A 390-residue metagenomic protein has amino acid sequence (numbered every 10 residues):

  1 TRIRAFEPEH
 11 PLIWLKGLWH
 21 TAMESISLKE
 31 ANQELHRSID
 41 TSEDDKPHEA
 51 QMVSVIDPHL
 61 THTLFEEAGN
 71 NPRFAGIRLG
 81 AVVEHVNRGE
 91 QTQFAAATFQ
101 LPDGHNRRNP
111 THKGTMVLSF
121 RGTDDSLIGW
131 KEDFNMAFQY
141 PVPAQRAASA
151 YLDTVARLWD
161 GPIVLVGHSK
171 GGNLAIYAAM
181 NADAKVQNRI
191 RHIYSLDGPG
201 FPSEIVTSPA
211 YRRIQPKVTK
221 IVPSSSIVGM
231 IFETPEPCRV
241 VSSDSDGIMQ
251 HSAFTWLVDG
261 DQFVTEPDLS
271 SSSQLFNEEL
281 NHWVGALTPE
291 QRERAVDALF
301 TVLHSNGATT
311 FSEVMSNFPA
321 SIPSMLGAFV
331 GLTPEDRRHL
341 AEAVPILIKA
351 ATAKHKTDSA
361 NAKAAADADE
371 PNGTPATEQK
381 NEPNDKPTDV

Functional and structural regions predicted by a protein language model:
R2-M116, F120-A137, P141-A150, T154-P162 (+2 more regions): Alpha/beta hydrolase fold serine-hydrolase catalytic domain that processes acyl esters and thioesters
G167-G171, A175: Gly/Ala-rich beta-loop-alpha elbow adjacent to hydrolase catalytic centers
A175-A184: Short glycine-enriched nucleophile-adjacent loop and the immediately C-terminal alpha-helix near the catalytic center
